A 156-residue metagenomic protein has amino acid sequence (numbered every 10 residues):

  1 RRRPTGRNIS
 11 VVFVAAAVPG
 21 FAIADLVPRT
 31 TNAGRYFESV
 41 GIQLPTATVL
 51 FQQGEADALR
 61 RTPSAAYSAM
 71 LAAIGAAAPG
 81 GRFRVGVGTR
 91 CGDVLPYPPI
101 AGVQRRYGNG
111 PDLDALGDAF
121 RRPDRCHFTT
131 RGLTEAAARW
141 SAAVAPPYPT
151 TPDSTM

Functional and structural regions predicted by a protein language model:
R1-M156: Cell-envelope and extracellular/periplasmic
